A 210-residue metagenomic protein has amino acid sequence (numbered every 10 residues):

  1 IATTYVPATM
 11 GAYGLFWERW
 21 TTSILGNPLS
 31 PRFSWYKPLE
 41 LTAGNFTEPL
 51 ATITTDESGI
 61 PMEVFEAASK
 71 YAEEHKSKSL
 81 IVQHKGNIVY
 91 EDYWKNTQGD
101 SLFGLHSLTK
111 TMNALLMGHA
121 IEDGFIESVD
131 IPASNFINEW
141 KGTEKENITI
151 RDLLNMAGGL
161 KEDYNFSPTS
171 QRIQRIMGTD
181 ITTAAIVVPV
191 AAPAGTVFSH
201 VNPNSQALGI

Functional and structural regions predicted by a protein language model:
I1-Q98, D123-E127, N155: N-terminal leader/targeting segments and the immediately adjacent pre-domain N-terminus
S58-F65, E73-K76, L102-T109, I126 (+6 more regions): Solvent-exposed, acidic/flexible segments
E63-E66, K70, A114-L115, I131 (+3 more regions): Solvent-exposed, polar/charged alpha-helical surfaces in well-ordered, non-transmembrane soluble domains, broadly
G86, F103-V129, L153, L208-G209: Active-site SXXK
W94, Q98-S101, D130-E139, S167-Q171: Short linear capping/connector segments at secondary-structure termini
G99, T111-M112, L160: FAD-binding core of FAD-dependent oxidoreductases, characterized by glycine-rich FAD pyrophosphate-binding loops
G99-D100, N165-I210: Catalytic-site signature segments of enzymes, centered on catalytic residues
D123-K161, V187: Active-site helix/loop module of the DD-peptidase/beta-lactamase fold, centered on the serine-lysine SxxK catalytic
